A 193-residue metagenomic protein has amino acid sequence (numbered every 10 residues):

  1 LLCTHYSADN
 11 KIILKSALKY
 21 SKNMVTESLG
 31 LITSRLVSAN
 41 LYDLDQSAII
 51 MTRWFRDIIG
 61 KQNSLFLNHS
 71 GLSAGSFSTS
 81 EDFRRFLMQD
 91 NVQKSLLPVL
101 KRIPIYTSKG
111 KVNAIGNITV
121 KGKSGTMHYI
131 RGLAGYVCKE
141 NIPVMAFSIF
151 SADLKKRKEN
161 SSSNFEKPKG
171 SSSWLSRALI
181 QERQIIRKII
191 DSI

Functional and structural regions predicted by a protein language model:
L1-Q89, Q93-K94: A small/polar active-site loop signature that marks catalytic segments
L65-I193: C-terminal soluble interaction/assembly domains
